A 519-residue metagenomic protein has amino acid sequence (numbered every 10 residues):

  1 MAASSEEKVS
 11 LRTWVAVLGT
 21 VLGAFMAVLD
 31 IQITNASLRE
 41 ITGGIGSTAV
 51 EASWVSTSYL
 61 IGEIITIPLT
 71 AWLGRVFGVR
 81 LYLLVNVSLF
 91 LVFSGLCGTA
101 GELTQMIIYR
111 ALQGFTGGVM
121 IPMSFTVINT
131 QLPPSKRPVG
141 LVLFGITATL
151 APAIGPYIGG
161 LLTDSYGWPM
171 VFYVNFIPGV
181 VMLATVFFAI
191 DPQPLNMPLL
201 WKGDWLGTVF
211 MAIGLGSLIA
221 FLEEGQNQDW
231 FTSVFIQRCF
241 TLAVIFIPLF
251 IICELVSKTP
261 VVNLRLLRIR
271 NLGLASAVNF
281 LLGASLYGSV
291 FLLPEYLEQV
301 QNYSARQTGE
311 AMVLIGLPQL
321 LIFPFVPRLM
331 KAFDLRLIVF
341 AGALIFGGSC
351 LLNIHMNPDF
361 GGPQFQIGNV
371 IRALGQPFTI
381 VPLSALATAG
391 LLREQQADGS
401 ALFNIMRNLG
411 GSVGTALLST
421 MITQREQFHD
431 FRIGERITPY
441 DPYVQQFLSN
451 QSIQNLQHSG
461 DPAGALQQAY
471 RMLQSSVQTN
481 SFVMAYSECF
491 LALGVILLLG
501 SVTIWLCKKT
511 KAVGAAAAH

Functional and structural regions predicted by a protein language model:
A2, E6, S37, E51 (+4 more regions): Hydrophobic transmembrane architecture of multi-pass small-molecule transporters
L11-A71, R75, R80-L83, L89 (+11 more regions): Transmembrane core module of solute transporters
E51, K136-L143, Q395-L402, A485: Cytoplasmic loop-to-transmembrane helix junctions
F93-G98, Q113, V186, L352-M356 (+2 more regions): MFS-fold secondary transporters
Q113, G117-I146: Cytoplasmic helix-loop-helix junction between adjacent transmembrane helices in 12-TM secondary transporters
P122, L143, A148-G160, D164 (+3 more regions): Glycine/proline-centered helix-kink
A151-P156, F365-L448: Small-residue-rich alpha-helical segments with characteristic i,i+4
F172-F187, M211-G214, C239-F246, E488-W505: Symmetry-related core transmembrane helices of the 12-TM Major Facilitator Superfamily/SLC fold
